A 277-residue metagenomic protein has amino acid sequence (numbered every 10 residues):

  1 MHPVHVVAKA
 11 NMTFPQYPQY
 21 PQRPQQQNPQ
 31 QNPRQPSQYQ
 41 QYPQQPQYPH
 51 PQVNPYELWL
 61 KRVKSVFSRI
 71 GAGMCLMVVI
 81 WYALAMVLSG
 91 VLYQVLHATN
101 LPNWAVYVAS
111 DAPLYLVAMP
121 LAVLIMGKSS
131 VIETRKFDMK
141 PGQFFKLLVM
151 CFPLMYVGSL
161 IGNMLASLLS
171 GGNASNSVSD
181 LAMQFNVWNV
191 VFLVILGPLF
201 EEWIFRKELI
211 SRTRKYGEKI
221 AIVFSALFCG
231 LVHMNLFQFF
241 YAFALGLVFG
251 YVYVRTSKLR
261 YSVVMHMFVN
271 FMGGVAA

Functional and structural regions predicted by a protein language model:
H2-F144, F268-A277: N-terminal, membrane-interfacial amphipathic/helix-forming hydrophobic leader that caps and precedes the first
P3, M119-L121, F185, E208 (+1 more regions): Aromatic-residue detector
R34, G71-G73, G90, G127 (+10 more regions): Residue-identity detector for glycine
V53-L60, V106-L114, T134, D138 (+10 more regions): Residue-level signal for well-ordered alpha-helical segments
M74-M86, D111-M119, L148-Y156, L160 (+6 more regions): Alpha-helical transmembrane spans of integral membrane proteins, capturing the lipid-embedded, hydrophobic core of TM
V87-T99, L124, K128-E133, M164-N176 (+6 more regions): Membrane-interface elements of multi-pass transporters and channels
L101-P102, V131-W203, I210-R214: Juxtamembrane helix-loop-helix connectors linking adjacent transmembrane helices in multi-pass membrane enzymes
W188-A277: Transmembrane helix-loop-helix hairpins at the membrane interface of multi-pass integral membrane proteins
